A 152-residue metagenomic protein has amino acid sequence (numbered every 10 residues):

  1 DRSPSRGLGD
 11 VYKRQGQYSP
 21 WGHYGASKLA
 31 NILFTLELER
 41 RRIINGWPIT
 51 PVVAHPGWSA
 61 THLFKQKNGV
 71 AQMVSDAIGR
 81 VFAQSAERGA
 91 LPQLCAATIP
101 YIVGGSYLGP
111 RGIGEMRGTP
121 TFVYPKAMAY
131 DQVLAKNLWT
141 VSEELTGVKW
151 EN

Functional and structural regions predicted by a protein language model:
D1-Y12: Single conserved hydrophobic/aromatic residue that forms the stacking wall/gate of nucleotide- or nucleobase-binding
K13-N152: NAD(P)H-dependent oxidoreductase Rossmann-fold/reductase module
